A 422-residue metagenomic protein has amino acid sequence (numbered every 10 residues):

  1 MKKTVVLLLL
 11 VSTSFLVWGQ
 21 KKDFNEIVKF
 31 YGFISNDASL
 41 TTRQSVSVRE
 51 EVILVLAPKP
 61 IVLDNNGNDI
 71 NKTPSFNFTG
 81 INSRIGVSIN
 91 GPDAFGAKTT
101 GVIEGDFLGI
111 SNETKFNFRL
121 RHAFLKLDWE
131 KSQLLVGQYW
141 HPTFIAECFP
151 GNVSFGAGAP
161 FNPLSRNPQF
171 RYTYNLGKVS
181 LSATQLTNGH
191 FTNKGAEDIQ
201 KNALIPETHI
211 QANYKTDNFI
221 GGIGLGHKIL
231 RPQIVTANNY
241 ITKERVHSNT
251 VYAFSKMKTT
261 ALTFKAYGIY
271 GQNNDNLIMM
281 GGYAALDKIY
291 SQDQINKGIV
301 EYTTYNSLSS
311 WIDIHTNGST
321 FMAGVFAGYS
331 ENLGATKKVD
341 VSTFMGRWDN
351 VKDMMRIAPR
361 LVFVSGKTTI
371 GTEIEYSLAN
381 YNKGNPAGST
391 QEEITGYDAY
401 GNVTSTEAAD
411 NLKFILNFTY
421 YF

Functional and structural regions predicted by a protein language model:
M1-K22: Bacterial Sec-dependent N-terminal signal peptides
D23-E50, I61-V62, G67-F191, L204-I205 (+2 more regions): Outer membrane beta-barrel
F24, K72-G80, K115-N117, F161-L164 (+8 more regions): Short sequence motifs at beta-strands and strand-loop junctions characteristic of Gram-negative outer-membrane
Q44-R49, E113-N117, A146-S154, F191-Q200 (+7 more regions): Outer-membrane beta-barrel translocator domains and adjoining extracellular loop/strand segments of Gram-negative
R49-N68, Q391-Y400: A solvent-exposed, charged loop/short amphipathic helix patch at secondary-structure junctions
N218-V351, M355: Detector for outer-membrane/organellar transmembrane beta-barrel domains, recognizing the amphipathic beta-strand
K367-A399: C-terminal beta-signal and adjacent terminal beta-strands/loops of Gram-negative outer-membrane beta-barrel proteins
T406-F422: Outer-membrane beta-barrel "beta-signal"
